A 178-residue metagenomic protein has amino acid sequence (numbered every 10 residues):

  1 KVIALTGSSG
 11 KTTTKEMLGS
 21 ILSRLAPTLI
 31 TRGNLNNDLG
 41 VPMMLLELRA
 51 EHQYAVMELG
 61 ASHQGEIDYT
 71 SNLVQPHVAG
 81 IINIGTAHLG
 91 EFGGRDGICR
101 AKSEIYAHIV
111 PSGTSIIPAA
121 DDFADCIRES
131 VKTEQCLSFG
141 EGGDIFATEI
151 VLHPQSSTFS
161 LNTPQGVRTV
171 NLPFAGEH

Functional and structural regions predicted by a protein language model:
K1-S115, A119, D125-K132, T163: Phosphate-binding loop of NTP-binding sites
R95-D96, Q135-H178: Adenine nucleotide phosphate-binding catalytic loops in nucleotide-utilizing enzymes
D121-D122, L152: Short gly/Ser/Thr-rich phosphate-binding loop of adenylate-forming enzymes
